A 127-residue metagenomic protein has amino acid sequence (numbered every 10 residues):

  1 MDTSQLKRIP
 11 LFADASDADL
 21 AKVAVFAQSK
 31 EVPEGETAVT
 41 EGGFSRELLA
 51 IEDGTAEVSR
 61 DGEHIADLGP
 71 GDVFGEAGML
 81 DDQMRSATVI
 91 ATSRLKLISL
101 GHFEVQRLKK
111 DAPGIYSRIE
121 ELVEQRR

Functional and structural regions predicted by a protein language model:
D2, A18-K22, M84-R85, H102-R127: A small-molecule sensor/coupling module
T3, K7-D61, L68-P70: Regulatory nucleotide-sensing modules
Q5, R94-V105: A short hydrophobic beta-strand segment most commonly corresponding to one strand of the jelly-roll/cupin
Q28, D82-T88, R94-L97: Helix-loop-beta junctions that constitute the ligand-sensing/allosteric loops of cytosolic regulatory sensor domains
E52, G62, D81-Q83, A91: Short loop/turn positions at the edges of beta-strands in beta-sheet-rich folds
V58-S59, E76-A77, A87-A91, S99 (+1 more regions): Short beta-strand His + acidic residue motifs that chelate non-heme Fe in jelly-roll/DSBH and cupin folds
D61-E63, P70, M79, L100-F103 (+1 more regions): Surface loops and adjacent helix of pleckstrin homology
